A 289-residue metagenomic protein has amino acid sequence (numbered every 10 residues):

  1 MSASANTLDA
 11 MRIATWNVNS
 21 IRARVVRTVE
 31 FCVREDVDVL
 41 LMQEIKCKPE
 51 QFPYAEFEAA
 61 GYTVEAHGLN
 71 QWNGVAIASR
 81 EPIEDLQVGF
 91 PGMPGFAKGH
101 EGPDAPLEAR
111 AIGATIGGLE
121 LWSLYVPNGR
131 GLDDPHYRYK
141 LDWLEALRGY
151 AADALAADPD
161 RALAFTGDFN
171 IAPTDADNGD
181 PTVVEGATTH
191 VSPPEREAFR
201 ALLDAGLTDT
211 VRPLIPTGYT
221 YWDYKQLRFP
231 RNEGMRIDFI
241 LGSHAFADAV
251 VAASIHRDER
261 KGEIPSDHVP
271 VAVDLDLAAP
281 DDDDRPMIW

Functional and structural regions predicted by a protein language model:
M1-V75, D281-W289: N-terminal, active-site-proximal structural segment of metallo-dependent hydrolase catalytic domains
A10-S20, G118-D133, H268: Active-site-proximal beta-strand elements of phosphoester/diester hydrolases
I13-N17, T28, C32-E50, L121 (+5 more regions): Active-site beta-strand/loop signature of hydrolases that rely on acidic residues for catalysis
I45-K46, F52-G131: Structured beta-strand-rich core segments of catalytic domains in phosphoester-bond hydrolases
A60, W143-I237, P286-I288: Metal-dependent phosphoesterases centered on the DNase I-like endonuclease/exonuclease/phosphatase
Q71-L86, R228-D248, D276: Conserved beta strand-loop-helix elements of the APE1-like EEP
E120-Y139, D180-R196: Active-site-proximal loop/helix segment associated with metal-binding centers of metalloenzymes
S254-W289: Surface polyanion/phosphate-binding segment centered on an Asp-His-Pro turn
